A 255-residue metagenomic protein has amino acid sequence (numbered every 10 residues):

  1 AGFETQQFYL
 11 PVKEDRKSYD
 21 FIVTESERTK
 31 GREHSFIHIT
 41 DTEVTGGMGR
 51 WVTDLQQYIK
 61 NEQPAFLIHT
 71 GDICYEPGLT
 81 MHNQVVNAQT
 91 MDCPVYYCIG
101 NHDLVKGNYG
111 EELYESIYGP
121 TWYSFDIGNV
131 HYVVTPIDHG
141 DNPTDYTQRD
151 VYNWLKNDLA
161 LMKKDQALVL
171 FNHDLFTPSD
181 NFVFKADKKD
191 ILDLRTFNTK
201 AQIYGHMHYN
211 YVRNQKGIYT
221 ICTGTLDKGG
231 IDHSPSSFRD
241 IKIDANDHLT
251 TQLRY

Functional and structural regions predicted by a protein language model:
G2-M81: N-terminal active-site segment of His-dependent metallophosphoesterases
E4-D15, T80-K163, K189-A201, Y209-A245: Extended active-site neighborhood of metal-dependent phosphoesterases/phosphodiesterases
E33-V44, N129-H139, V169-F171, Y219-T225 (+1 more regions): Active-site-proximal beta-strand elements of phosphoester/diester hydrolases
D41, G71-D72, G100-N101, H173 (+1 more regions): Active-site glycine-centered loops adjacent to acidic/histidine catalytic or metal-binding residues that shape
V44, C74-Y75, D103, F176 (+1 more regions): Short active-site segment of divalent metal-dependent hydrolases/proteases that encodes the spacing between
K163-Y204: Active-site-proximal segments of metal-dependent phosphoesterases and phosphodiesterases across multiple
K242-Y255: A short C-terminal boundary segment appended to hydrolase-like catalytic domains
